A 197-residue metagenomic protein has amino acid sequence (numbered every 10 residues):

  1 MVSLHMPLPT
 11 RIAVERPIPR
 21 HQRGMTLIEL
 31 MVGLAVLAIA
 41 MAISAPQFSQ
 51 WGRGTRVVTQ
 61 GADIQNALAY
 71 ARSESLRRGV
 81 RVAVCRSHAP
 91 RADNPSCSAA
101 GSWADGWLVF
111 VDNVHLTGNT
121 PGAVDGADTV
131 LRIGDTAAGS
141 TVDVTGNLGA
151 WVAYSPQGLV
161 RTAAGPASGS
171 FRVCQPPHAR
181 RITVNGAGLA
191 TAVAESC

Functional and structural regions predicted by a protein language model:
M1-H21, L34, I39, I43-S73 (+2 more regions): N-terminal helix-rich module
